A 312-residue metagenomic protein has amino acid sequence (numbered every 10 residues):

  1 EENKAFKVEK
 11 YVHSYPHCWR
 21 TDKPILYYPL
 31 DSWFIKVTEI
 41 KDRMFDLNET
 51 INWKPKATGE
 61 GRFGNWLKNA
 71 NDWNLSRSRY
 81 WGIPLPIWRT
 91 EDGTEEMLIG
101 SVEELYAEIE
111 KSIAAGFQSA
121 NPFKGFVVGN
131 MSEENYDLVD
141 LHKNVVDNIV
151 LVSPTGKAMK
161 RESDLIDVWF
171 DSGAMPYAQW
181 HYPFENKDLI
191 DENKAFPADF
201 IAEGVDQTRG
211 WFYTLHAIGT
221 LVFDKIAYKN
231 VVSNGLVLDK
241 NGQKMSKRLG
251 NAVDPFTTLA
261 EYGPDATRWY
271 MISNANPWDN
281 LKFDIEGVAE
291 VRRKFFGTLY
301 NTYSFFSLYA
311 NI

Functional and structural regions predicted by a protein language model:
E1-V128, L141, W211-F212, Q243 (+3 more regions): Residue patterns forming the tRNA-binding/recognition surfaces of aminoacyl-tRNA synthetases and related DALR
R79-W81, E108-I109, G116-N280: Alpha-helical recognition segments enriched in aromatics with Gly/Pro capping that present substrate-recognition
F223-K225, Y300-I312: Proline-centered turn/helix-capping motifs that create local helix->coil transitions or kinks
